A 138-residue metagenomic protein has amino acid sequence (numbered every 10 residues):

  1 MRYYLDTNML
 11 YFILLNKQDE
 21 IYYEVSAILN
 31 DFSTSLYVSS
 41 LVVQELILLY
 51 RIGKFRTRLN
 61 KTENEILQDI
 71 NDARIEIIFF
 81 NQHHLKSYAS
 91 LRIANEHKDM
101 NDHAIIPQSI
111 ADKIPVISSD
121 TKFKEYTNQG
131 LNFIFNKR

Functional and structural regions predicted by a protein language model:
M1-V38, K54-L67, R138: Short, well-structured N-terminal submotif of metal-dependent ribonuclease cores
T7-N8, L46, Y88, S109: Generic structural signal for small/hydrophobic residues in well-ordered secondary structure, especially within
M9-L10, V42-V43, H84, A104-I105 (+1 more regions): Alpha-helix capping/helix-boundary segments
N30, N71, I110: Anion (oxyanion) recognition and catalysis
R74-S119: Active-site neighborhoods of divalent-metal-dependent phosphate/nucleic-acid chemistry enzymes
I106, I110-R138: Acidic, PIN/NYN-like endoribonuclease modules and their adjacent C-terminal/linker elements
